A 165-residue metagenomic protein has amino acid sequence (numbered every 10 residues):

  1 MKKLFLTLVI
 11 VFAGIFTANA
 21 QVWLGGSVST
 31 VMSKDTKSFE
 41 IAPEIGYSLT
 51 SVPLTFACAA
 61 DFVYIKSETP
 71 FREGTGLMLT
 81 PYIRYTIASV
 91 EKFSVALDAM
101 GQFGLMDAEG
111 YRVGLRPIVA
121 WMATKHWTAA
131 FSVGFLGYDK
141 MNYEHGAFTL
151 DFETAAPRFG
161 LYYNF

Functional and structural regions predicted by a protein language model:
I15-A20: Sec/Tat signal peptide C-region and signal peptidase I cleavage site
V22-L24, V52-F56, V90-S94, K125-A129: Repeated loop/turn-to-beta-strand initiation elements of outer-membrane beta-barrel proteins
V28-K34, L49, A60-K66, I87 (+3 more regions): Transmembrane beta-strands of outer-membrane beta-barrel pores
S33-K37, P70-G76, M106-Y111, A147-T154: Replace "Gram-negative outer membrane beta-barrel proteins" with "bacterial and organellar outer membrane beta-barrel
F39-P43, L77-P81, Y111-P117, A155-F159: Hydrophobic, lipid-facing positions within transmembrane beta-strands of outer-membrane proteins
G46-T50, R84-A88, G104, I118-H126 (+1 more regions): Structural signature of outer-membrane beta-barrel channels/translocons
I65, P70-G104: Helix-adjacent hinge/juxtasegments
D151-F165: Outer-membrane beta-barrel "beta-signal"
